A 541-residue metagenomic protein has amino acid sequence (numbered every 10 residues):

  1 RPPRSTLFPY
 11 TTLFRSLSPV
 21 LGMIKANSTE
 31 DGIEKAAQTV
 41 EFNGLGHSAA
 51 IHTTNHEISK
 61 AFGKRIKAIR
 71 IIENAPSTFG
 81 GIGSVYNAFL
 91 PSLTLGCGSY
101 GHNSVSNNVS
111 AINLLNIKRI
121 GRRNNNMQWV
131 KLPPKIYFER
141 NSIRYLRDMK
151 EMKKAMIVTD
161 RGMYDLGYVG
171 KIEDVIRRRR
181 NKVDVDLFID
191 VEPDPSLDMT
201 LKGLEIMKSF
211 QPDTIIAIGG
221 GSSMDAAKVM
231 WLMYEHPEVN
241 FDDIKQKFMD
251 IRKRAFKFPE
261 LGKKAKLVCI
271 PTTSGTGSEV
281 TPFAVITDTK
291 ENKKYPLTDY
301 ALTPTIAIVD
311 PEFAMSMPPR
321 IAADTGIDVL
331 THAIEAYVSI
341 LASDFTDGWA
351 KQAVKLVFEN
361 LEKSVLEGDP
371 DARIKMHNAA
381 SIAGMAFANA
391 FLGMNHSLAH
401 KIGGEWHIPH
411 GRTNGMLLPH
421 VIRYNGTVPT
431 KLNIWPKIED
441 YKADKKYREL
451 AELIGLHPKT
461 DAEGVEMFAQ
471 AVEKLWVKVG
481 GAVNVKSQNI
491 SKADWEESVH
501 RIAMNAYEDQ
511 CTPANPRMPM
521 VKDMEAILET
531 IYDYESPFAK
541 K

Functional and structural regions predicted by a protein language model:
P9-N126: Conserved C-terminal structural/oligomerization subdomain of aldehyde/semialdehyde dehydrogenase
F14-S16, E41-G44, G63-R65, N107 (+11 more regions): Solvent-exposed alpha-helices and their adjacent loops that cap or buttress functional pockets in soluble metabolic
M127-T214, V485-K486: ATP/NTP phosphate-donor binding region
D198-E312: Glycine/threonine-rich beta-strand-loop-alpha-helix active-site module that forms ligand/phosphate-binding
V280-A390: Carboxylate- and glycine-rich phosphate/diphosphate-binding segment that chelates Mg2+/Mn2+
E405, R412-E497, P537: Gly/Pro-rich interdomain helix-loop hinge
D494-K541: Short, amphipathic C-terminal "tail helix"
